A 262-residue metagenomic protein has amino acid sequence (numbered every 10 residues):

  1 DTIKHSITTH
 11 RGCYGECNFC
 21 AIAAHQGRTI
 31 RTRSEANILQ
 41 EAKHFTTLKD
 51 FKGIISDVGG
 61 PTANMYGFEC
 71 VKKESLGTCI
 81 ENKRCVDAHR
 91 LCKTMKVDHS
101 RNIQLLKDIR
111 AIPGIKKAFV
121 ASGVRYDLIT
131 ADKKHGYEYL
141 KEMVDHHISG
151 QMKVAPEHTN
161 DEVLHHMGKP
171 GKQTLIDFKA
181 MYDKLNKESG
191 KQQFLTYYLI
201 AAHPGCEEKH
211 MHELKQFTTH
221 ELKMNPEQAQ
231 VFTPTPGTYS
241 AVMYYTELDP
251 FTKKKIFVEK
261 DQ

Functional and structural regions predicted by a protein language model:
D1-A21, L39, T46, K52-D57: N-terminal pre-triad scaffold of radical SAM enzymes
C13, I38, V154, A229: Conserved, mostly hydrophobic/aromatic
C20-N37: Iron-sulfur (Fe-S) cluster-binding segments and ferredoxin-like electron-carrier domains, especially [2Fe-2S]
H44-T196, I200-P204: Conserved SAM/AdoMet-binding glycine-rich loop
E138-Q151, K215-P236: Structural recognition of alpha->loop->beta junctions
L185-Q192, L214-K215, M243-Y245: Eukaryotic scaffolding regions of large macromolecular assemblies
H203-H220: Catalytic cores of alpha/beta
K209, K223-P226, V231-Q262: C-terminal accessory regions of radical SAM enzymes
